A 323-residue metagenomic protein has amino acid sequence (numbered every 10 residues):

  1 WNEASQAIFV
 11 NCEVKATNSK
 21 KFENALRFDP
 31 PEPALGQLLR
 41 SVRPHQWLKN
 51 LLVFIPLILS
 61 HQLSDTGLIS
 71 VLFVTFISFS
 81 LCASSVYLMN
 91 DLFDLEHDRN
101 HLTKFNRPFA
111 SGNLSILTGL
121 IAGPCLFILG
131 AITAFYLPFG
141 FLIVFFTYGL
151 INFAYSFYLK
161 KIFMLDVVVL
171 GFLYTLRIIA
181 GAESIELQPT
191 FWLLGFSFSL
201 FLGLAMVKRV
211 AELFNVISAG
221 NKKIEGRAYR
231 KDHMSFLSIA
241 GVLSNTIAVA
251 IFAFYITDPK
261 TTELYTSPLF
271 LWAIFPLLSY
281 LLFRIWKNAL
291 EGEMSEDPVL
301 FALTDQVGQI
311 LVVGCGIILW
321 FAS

Functional and structural regions predicted by a protein language model:
W1-F28: Acidic, Mg2+-coordinating phosphoryl-transfer loop and its flanking beta/alpha structural elements, shared across
E23-R99, G112-P124: Topogenic membrane-insertion module of multi-pass membrane proteins
L35, H45-Q46, T175-S323: C-terminal membrane-associated helical module and adjoining short loops/tails
F54, I58, I128-I132, L150-A154 (+3 more regions): Alpha-helical transmembrane segments of multipass membrane proteins
G67-V71, F139-F145, F163-L165, Q188-L194 (+1 more regions): Short, aromatic-rich membrane-interface segments at the entry and exit of alpha-helical transmembrane domains
C82-A110, L159, L165, M206-F214 (+1 more regions): Acidic (Asp/Glu-rich) catalytic motifs at the cytosolic membrane interface
N100-F145, F191-L202, S238-I247, Q306-W320: Multi-pass membrane catalytic core of lipid/isoprenoid biosynthesis enzymes
L120-S156, K160, I251-S279, F283: Transmembrane helix-loop-helix
